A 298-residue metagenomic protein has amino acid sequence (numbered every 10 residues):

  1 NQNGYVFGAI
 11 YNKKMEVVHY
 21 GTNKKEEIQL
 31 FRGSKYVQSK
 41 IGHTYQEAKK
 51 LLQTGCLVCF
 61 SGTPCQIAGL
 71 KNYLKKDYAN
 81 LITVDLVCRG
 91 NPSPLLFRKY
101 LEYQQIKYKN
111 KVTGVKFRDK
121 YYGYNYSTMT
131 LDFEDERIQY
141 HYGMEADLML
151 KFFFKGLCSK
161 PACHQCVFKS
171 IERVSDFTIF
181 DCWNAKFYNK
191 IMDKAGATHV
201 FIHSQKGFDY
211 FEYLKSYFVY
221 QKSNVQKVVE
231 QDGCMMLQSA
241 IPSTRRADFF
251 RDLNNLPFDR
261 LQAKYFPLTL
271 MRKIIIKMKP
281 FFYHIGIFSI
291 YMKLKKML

Functional and structural regions predicted by a protein language model:
N1-K14, G21: Low-complexity, highly charged intrinsically disordered N-terminal segments that act as targeting/localization
N1-Y5, N110-L298: Long, compositionally biased charged/polar accessory segments in the mid-to-C-terminal portions of proteins
G4-V6, C56-G62, L81: Generic beta-sheet signal
A9, F60-P64, V84-V87, F180: Short His-Asn-centered micro-motif
K13, F60-L70, G90-P92: Gly/Ser/Thr-rich loops at beta-strand to alpha-helix junctions that form or flank small-molecule/cofactor-binding
V17-Q46: Glycine-rich phosphate-binding "P-loop"
H43-Q53, F60, A68-L74: Cofactor-cradling patches in redox/metallo enzymes
I82-Q105: Short, flexible loop segments at boundaries between secondary-structure elements
